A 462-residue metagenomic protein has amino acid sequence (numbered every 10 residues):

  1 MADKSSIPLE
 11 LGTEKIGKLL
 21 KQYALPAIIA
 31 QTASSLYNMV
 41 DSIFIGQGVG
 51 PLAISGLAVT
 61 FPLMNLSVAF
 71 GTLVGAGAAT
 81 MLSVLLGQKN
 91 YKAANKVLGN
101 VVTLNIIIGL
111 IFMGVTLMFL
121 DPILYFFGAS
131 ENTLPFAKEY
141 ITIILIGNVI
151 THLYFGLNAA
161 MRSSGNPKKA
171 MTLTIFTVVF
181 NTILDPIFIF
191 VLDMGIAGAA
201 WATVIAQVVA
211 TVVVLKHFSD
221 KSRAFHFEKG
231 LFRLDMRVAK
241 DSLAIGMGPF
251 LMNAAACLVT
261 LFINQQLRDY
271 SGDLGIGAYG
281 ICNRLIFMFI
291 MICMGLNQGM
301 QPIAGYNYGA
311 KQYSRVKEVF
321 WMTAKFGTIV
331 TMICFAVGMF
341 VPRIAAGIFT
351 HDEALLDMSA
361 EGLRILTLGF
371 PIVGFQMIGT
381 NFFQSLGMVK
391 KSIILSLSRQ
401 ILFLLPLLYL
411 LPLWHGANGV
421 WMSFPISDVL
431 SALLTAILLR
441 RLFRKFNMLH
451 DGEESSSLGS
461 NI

Functional and structural regions predicted by a protein language model:
M1-A24, L82-V149, V191-M247, A304-G369 (+1 more regions): Short alpha-helical transmembrane segments in multi-pass integral membrane proteins
L11-V49, P62-G77, M81, I106-M113 (+5 more regions): N-terminal transmembrane alpha-helices
Q22-D41, I143, T177, A206-A210 (+3 more regions): Transmembrane helical elements of multi-pass membrane transporters/channels
L36-S55, L124-E131, I187-M194, C257-R284 (+4 more regions): Helix-terminus/linker motif at the lipid-water interface of multi-pass membrane proteins
S42, P51-I54, Y91, L120 (+6 more regions): Membrane-helix interface/capping residues of multi-pass secondary transporters
I54-G114, T151-A170, A278-P342, V373-L395: Small-residue-rich hydrophobic transmembrane alpha-helices
L66-A69, N181-P186, T211-L215, F287-M291 (+3 more regions): Hydrophobic transmembrane alpha-helices of multi-pass small-molecule transporters
G75, I144-R162, L173-N181, A199-V212 (+4 more regions): Short runs within selected transmembrane alpha-helices of multi-pass transporters and secretion channels
